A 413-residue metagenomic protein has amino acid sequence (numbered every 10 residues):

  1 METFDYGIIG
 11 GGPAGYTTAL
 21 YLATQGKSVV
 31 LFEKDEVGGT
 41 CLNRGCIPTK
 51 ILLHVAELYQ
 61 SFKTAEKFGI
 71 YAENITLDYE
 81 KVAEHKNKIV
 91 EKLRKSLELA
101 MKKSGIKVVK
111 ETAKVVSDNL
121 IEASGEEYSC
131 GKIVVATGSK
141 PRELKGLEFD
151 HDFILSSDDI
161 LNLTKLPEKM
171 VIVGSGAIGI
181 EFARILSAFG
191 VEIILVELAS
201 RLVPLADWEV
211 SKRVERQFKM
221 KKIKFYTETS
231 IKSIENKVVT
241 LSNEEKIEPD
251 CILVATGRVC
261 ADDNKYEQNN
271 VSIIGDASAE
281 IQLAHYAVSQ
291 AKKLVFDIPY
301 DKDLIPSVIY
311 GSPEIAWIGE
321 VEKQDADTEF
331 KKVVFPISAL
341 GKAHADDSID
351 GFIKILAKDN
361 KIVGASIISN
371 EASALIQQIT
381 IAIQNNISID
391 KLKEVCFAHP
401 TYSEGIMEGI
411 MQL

Functional and structural regions predicted by a protein language model:
M1-G12, L166-G176: Beta1/beta-strand and adjacent pyrophosphate-binding region of the FAD-binding site in flavoprotein oxidoreductases
E2-F4, L20-L166, A199-V203, W208-V210 (+4 more regions): Glycine-rich flavin
I9-G11, T17, Y21-D35, I47 (+4 more regions): Flexible, glycine-rich terminal cap/loop adjacent to redox cofactors in electron-transfer oxidoreductases
A14, G38, I178: Hydrophobic/small residue at the entry helix of a nucleotide-binding pocket
C46, T137-V191, V196, F225 (+1 more regions): Glycine-rich dinucleotide-binding loop and its adjacent helix/turn
C130-K132, A136-R142, P249-C251, A255-A261 (+1 more regions): Glycine-/small-residue-rich beta->alpha transition segments that form the dinucleotide
I133, V239, D250-V254, S272 (+1 more regions): AMP-binding/adenylate-forming core of the ANL superfamily
Y266-I281: Short FAD-binding loop at a beta-strand-to-alpha-helix junction that anchors the flavin cofactor in diverse
